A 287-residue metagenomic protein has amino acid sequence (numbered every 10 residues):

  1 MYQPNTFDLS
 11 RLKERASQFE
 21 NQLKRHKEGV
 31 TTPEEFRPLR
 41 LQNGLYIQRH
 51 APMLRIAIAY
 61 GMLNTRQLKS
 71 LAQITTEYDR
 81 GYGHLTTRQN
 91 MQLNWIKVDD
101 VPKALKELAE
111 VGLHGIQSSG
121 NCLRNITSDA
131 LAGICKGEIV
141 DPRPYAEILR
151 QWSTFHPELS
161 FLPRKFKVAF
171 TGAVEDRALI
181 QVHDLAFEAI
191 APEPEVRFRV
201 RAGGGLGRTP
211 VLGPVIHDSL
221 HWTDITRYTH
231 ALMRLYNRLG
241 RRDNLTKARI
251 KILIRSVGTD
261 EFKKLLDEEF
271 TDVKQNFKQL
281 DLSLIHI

Functional and structural regions predicted by a protein language model:
M1-I285: Peripheral terminal and linker regions in Fe-S/redox and tRNA-modifying enzymes
